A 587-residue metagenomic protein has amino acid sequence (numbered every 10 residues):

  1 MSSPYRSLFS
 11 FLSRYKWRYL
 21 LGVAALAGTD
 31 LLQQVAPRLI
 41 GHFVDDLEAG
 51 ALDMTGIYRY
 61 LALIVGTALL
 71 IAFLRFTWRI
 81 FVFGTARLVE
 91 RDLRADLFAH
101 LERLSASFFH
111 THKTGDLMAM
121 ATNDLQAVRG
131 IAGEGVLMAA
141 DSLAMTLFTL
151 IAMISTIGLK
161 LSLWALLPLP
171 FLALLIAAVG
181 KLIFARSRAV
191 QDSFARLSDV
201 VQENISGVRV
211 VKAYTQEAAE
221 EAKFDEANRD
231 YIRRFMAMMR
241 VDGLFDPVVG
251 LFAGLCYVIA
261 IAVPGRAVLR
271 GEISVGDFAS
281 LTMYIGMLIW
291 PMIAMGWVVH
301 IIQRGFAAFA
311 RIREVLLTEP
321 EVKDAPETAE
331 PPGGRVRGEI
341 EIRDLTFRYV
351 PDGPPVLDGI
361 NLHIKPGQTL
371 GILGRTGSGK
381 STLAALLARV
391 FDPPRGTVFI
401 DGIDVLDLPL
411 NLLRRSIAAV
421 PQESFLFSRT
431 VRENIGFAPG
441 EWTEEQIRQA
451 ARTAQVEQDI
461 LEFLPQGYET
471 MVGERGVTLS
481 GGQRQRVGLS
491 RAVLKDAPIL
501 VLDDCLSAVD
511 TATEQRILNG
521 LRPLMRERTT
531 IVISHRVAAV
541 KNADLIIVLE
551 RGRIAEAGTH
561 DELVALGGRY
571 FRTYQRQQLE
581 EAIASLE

Functional and structural regions predicted by a protein language model:
S3-P4, L12, W78, V82-A86 (+2 more regions): Juxtamembrane loop-to-helix connectors within ABC transporter transmembrane domains
R14, R18-G28, E134-V190, A262-I273: Transmembrane helices of ABC transporter permease
Y19-L74, F81, S155-K160, V258 (+1 more regions): Transmembrane helix-loop-helix hairpins at lipid-water interfaces of multipass membrane proteins, especially the type-1
I64-I71, R75, L169-I176, D242-C256 (+2 more regions): Hydrophobic alpha-helical segments in the permease module
R87, A95-A119, N123-A127, D199-K223 (+4 more regions): Short intracellular "coupling" helices and adjacent cytoplasmic loop segments at the cytosolic face of multi-pass
A106-S107, N123-A132, V136, A140 (+8 more regions): An intracellular "coupling" helix at the cytosolic face of ABC transporter transmembrane type-1 domains
S206, Q216, R240, L288-V315: Cytosolic ends of transmembrane helices, especially the final helix of ABC transmembrane type-1 domains
G333-E587: ABC-type nucleotide-binding domain
